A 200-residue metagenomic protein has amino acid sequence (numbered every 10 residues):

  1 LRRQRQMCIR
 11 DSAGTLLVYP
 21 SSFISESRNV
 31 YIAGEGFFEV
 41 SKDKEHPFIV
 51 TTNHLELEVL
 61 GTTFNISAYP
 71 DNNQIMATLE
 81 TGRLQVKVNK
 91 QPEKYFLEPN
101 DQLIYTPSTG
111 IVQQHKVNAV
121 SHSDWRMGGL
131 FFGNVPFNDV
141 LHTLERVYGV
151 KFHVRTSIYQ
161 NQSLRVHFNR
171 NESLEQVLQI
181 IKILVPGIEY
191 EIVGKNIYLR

Functional and structural regions predicted by a protein language model:
R2-R3, R10-R200: A residue-level detector for the "anchor" residue at the start of short, highly conserved motifs
